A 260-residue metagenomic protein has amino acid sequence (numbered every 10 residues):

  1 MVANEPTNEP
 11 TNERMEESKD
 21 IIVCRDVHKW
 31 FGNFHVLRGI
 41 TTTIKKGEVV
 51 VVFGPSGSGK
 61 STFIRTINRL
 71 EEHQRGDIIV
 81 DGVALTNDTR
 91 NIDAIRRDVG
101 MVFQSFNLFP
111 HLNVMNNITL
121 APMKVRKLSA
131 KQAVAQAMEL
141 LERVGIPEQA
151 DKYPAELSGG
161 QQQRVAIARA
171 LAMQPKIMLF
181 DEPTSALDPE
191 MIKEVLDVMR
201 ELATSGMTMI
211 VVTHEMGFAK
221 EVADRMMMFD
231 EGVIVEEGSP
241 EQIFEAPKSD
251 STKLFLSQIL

Functional and structural regions predicted by a protein language model:
A3, F229-E231, E237-L260: C-terminal boundary and immediately downstream tail of ABC-type ATPase nucleotide-binding domains
E17-P240: ABC family nucleotide-binding domain
